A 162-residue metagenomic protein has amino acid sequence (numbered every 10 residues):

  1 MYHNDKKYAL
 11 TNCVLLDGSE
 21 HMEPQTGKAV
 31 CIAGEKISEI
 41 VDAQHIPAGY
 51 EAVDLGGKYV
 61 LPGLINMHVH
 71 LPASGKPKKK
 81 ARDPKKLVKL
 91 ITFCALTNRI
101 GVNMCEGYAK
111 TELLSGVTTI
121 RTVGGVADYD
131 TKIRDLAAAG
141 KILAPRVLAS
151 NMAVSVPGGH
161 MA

Functional and structural regions predicted by a protein language model:
M1-P47, V60: N-terminal metal-binding scaffold of metallo-dependent hydrolase/deaminase domains
A9, Y50-D54, A149: Conserved beta-strand scaffold positions in the cores of enzyme catalytic domains, especially in NTP/NDP-utilizing
C13, V30, E35, G57 (+3 more regions): Divalent metal-coordination and catalytic microenvironments
G18, I40, S74-G75, P157: Residues that scaffold the ATP/ADP-binding catalytic core of kinase and kinase-like folds
K28-A29, Y50-E51, P145: Extracytoplasmic/periplasmic beta-strand context in beta-sandwich domains, especially the cupredoxin/COX2 CuA-binding
V41, G56, G75, N151: Residues at the C-termini of beta-strands that transition into short coil/loop
Y59-L136: Metal-associated gating/positioning segment near the N- to mid-region
V117-A162: Active-site loop-helix segments enriched in His/Asp/Glu that coordinate and activate a nucleophilic water at divalent
